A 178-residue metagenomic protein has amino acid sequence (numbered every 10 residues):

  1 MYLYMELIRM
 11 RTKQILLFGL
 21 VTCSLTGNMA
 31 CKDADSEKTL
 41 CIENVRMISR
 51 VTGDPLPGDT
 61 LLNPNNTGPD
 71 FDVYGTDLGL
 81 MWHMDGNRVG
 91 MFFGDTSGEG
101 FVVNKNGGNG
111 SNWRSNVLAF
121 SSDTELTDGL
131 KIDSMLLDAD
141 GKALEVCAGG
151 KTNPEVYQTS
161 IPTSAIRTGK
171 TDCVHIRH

Functional and structural regions predicted by a protein language model:
Y2-S36: Bacterial Sec-dependent N-terminal signal peptides
S36-R177: N-terminal regions that are enriched for targeting/export leaders and immediately downstream pro/stem segments
